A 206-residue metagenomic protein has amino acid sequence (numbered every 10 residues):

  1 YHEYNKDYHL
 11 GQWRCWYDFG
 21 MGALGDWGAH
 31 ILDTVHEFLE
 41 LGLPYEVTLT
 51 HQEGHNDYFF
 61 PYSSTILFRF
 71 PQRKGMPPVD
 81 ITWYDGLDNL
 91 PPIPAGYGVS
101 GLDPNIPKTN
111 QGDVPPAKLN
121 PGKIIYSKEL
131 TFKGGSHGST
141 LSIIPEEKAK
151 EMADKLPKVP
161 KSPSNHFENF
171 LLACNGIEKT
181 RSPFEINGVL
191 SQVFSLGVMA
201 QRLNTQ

Functional and structural regions predicted by a protein language model:
Y1-E185, S191-Q206: Contiguous beta-strand/loop segments that form the cofactor/metal-binding neighborhood of enzyme cores
